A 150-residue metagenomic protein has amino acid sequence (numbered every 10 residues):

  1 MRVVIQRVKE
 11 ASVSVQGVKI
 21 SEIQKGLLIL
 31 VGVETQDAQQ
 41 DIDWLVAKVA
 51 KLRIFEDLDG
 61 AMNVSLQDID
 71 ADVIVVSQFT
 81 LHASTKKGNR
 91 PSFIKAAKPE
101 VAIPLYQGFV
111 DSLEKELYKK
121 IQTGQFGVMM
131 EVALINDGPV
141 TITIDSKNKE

Functional and structural regions predicted by a protein language model:
M1-G88, A97, I103-E150: N-terminal, polar/charged subdomain of small-to-medium soluble alpha/beta proteins
F93: Glycine-rich, phosphate-binding/catalytic loops in enzymes
